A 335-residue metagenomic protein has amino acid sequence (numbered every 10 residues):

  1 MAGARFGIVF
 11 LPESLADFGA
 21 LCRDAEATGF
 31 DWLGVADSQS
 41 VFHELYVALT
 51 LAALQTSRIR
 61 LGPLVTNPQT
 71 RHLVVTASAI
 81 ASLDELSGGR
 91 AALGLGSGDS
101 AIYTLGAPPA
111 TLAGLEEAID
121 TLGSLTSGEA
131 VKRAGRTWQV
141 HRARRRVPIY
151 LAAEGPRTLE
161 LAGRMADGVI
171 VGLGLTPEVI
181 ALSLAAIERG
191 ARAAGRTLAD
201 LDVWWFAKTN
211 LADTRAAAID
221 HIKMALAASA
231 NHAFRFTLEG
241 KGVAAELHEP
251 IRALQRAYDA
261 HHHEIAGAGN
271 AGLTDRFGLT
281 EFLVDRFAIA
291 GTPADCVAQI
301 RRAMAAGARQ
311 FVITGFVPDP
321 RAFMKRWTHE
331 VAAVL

Functional and structural regions predicted by a protein language model:
M1-L64, V147: N-terminal beta1-alpha1-beta2 module of alpha/beta enzyme domains
A2, P108-V140, I180-A181, A185 (+1 more regions): An alpha-helical appendage that flanks or caps ligand/catalytic pockets
A4-A16, T66-L73, A143-E154, T209-A212 (+1 more regions): Active-site mouth loops of central-metabolism enzymes
A4-F10, L33-V35, R60-L64, A91-L95 (+4 more regions): Hydrophobic faces of well-ordered beta-strands that scaffold small-molecule active sites in alpha/beta enzyme cores
S14-A25, T76-A79, A153-L161, I222 (+1 more regions): Short, acidic/polar
C22-A27, L49-R60, I80-A91, G163 (+2 more regions): Acidic (Asp/Glu)-rich catalytic clusters
G29, A52, L83, L122 (+6 more regions): Conserved, mostly hydrophobic/aromatic
Y46-T66, T70, L125, A193 (+1 more regions): Alpha-helix-loop-beta-strand connector modules within alpha/beta enzyme cores
